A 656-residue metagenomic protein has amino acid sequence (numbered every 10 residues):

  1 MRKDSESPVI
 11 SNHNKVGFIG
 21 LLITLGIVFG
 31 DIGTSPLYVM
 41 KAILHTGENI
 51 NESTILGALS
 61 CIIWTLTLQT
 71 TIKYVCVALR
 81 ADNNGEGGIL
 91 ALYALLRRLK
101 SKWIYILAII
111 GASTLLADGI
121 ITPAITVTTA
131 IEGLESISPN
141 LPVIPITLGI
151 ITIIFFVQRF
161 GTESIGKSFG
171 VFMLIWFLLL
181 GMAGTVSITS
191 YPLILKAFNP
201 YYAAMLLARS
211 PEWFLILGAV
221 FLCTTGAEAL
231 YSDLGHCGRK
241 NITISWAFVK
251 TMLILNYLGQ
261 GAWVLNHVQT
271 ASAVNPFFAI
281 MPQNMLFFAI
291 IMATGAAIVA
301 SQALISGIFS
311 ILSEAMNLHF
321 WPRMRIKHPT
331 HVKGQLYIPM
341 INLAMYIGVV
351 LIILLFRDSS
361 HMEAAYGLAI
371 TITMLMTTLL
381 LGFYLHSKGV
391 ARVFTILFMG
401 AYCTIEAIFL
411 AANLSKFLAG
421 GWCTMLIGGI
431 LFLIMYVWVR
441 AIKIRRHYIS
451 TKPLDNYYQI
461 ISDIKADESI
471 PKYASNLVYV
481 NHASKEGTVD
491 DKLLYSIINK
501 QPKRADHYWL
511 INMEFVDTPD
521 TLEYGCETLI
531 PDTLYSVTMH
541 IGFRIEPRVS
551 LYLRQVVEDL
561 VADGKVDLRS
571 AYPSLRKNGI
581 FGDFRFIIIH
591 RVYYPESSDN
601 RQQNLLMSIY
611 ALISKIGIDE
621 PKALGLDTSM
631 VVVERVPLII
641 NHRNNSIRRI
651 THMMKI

Functional and structural regions predicted by a protein language model:
R2-I656: The structured alpha-helical core of multi-pass membrane proteins
